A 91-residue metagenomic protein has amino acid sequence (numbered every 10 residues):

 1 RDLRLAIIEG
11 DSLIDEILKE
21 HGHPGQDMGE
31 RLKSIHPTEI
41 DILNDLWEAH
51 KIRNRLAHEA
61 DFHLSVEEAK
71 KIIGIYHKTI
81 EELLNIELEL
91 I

Functional and structural regions predicted by a protein language model:
R1-I42, E67, I75, T79-I91: Amphipathic alpha-helical interface elements
E39-H63: Histidine-centered, metal-coordinating catalytic motifs and their short helical/loop contexts
E59, E68-K71: Short, exposed beta-strand-loop hairpins at the edges of beta-sheets in extracellular/periplasmic proteins
